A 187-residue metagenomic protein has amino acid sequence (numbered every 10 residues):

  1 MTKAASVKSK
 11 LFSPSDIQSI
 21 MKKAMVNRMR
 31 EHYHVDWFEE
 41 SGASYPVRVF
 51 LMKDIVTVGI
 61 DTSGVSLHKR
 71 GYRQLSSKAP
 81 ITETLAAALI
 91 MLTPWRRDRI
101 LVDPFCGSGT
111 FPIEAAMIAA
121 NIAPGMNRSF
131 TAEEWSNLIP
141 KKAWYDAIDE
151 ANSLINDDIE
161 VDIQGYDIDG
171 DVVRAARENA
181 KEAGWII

Functional and structural regions predicted by a protein language model:
M1-E83, I90: Non-catalytic, mostly N-terminal accessory regions of nucleic-acid modification and defense proteins
I81-I187: Conserved S-adenosyl-L-methionine
